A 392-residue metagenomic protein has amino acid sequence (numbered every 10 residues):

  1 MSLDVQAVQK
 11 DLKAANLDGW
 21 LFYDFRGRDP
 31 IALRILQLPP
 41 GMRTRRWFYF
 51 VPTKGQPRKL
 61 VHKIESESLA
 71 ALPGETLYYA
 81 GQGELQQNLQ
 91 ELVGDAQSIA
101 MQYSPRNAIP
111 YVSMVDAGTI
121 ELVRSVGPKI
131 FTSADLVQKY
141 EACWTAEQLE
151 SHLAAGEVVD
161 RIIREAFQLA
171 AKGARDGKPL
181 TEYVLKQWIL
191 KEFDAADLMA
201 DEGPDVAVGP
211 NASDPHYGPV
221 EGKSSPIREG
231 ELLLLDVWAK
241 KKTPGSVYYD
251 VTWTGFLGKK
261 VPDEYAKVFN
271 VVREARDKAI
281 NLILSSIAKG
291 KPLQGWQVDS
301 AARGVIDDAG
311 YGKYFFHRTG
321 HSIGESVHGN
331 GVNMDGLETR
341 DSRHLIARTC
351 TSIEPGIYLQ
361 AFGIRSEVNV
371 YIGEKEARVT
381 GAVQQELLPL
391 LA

Functional and structural regions predicted by a protein language model:
M1-A392: Active-site neighborhoods and metal-handling regions in enzymes and metal-associated proteins
